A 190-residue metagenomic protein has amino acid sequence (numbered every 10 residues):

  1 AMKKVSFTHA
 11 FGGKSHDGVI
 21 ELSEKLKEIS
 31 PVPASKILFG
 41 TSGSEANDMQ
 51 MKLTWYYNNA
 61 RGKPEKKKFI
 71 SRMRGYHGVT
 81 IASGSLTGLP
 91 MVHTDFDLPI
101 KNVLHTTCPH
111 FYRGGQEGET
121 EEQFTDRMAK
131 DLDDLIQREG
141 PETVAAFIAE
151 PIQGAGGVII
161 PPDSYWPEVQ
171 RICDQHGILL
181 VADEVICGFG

Functional and structural regions predicted by a protein language model:
A1-K63, I70: Glycine-rich loop-to-alpha-helix module at the N-terminal edge of alpha/beta enzyme cores
S15-D17, G43-S44, M73-H77, Q153 (+1 more regions): Acidic, glycine-rich active-site loops and adjacent beta-strand->loop/helix elements that engage anionic groups
L53-R61, G84-T94, S164-E168: A glycine- and small-aliphatic-rich helix-loop capping segment at beta-alpha/alpha-beta transitions that lines
K66, T143-V144, G177: Local beta-strand N-terminus motif with an aromatic residue
M73-I152: PLP-dependent aminotransferase-class I/II
A129, I159-F189: Catalytic PLP-binding core of fold-type I/II PLP enzymes
P151-I160: Glycine-rich, proline-tolerant flexible connector loops at the mouths of alpha/beta enzymes
